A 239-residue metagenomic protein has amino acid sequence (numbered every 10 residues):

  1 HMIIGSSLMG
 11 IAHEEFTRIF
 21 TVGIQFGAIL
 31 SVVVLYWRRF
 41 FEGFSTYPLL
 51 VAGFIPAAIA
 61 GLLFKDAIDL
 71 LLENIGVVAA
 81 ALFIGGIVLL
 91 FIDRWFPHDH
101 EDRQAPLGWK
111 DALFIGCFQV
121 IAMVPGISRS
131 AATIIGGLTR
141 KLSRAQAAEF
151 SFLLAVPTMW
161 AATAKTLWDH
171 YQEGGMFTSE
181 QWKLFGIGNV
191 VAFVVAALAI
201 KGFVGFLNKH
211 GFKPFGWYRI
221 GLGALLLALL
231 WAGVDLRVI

Functional and structural regions predicted by a protein language model:
H1-I239: Multi-pass membrane proteins that catalyze or facilitate reactions on polyprenyl-/lipid-phosphate substrates and their
